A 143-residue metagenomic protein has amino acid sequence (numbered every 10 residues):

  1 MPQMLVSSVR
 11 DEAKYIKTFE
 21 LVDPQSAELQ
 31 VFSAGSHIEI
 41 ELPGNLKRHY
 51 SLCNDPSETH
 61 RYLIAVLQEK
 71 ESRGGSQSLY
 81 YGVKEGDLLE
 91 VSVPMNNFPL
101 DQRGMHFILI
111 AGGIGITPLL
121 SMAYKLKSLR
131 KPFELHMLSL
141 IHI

Functional and structural regions predicted by a protein language model:
M1-L88, S139-L140: Ferredoxin-reductase
Q77-I141: FNR/FR-type flavoprotein reductase catalytic core
